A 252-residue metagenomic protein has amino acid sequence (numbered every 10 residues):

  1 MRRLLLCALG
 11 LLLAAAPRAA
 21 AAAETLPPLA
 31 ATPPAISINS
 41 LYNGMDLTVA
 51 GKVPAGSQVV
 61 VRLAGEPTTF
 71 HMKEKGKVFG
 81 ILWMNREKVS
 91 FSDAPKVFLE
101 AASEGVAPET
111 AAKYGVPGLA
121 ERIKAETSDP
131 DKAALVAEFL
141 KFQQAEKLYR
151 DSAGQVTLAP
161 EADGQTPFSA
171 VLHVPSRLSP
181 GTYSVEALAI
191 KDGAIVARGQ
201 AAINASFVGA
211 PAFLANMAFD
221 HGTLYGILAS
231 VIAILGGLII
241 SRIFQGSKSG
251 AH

Functional and structural regions predicted by a protein language model:
C7-A16: Bacterial N-terminal signal peptides
A23-Y42: N-terminal edge beta-strand
T48-P54, V171-H173: Short edge beta-strand/loop segments characteristic of extracellular beta-sandwich folds
T68-F70, P108, I190-V196: Short acidic/polar inter-strand loop motif in beta-rich domains
K77-S179: Membrane-proximal low-complexity regions enriched in glycine and acidic/polar residues
H173, V196-G226: Short, aromatic-rich amphipathic segments at membrane interfaces that lie adjacent to a transmembrane helix or signal
R177-F207: Extended, hydrophilic extramembrane loops/domains of integral membrane proteins
T223, A233-H252: Juxtamembrane interface at the cytosolic side of transmembrane helices
